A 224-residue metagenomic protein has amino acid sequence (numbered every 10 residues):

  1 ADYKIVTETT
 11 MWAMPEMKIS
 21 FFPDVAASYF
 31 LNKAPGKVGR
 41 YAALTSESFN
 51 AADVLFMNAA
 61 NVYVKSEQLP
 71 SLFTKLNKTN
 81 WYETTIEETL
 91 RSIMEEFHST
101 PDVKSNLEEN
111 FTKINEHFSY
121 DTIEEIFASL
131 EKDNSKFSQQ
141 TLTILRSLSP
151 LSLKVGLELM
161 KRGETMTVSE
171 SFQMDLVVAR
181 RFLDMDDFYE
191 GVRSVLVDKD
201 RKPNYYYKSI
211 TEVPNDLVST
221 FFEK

Functional and structural regions predicted by a protein language model:
A1-T112: Conserved catalytic cores of soluble enzyme domains, especially glycine-rich substrate-binding beta-alpha loops
F49-A51, E67-L76, W81-K224: C-terminal alpha-helix plus adjacent terminal tail
